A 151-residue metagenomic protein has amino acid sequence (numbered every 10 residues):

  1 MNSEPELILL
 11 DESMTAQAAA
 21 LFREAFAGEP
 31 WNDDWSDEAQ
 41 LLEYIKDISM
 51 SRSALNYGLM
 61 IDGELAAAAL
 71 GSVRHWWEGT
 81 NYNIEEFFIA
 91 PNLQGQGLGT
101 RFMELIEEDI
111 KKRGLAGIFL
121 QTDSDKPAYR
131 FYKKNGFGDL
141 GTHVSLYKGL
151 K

Functional and structural regions predicted by a protein language model:
E4-A20: A short beta-loop-alpha structural element at the N-terminal edge of CoA-dependent acyl/N-acetyltransferase catalytic
E12-S13, R23-I45: Conserved GNAT-fold acetyl-CoA-binding loop/helix
K46-G58: A short helix-loop-beta-strand connector motif used in the catalytic cores of GNAT acetyltransferases and, in some
G58, E64-V73, N83, F88: Conserved beta-strand in the GNAT
R74-I84, Q94, L140-G141: A conserved beta-turn-beta hairpin within the catalytic core of GNAT-like acetyltransferases that forms part
I89, G95-E108, K134: Conserved acetyl-CoA-binding loop-helix of GNAT-fold acetyltransferases
T100, K112, S124-T142, K148: Conserved active-site alpha-helix within GNAT-family acetyltransferase domains
M103, I110-D123: Conserved GNAT acetyl-CoA-binding A-motif
